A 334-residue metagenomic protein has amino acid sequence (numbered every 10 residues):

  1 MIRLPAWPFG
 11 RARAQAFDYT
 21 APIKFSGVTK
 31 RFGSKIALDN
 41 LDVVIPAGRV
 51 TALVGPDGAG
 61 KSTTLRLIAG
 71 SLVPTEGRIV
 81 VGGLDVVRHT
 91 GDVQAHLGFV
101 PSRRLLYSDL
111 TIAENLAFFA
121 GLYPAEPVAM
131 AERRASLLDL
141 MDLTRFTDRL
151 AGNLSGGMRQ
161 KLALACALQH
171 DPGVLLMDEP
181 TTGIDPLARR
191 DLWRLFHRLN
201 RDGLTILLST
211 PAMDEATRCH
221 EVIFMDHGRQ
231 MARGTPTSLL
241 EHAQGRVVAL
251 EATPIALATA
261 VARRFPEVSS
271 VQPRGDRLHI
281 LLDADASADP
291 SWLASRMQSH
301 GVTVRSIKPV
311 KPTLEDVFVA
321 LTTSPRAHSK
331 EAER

Functional and structural regions predicted by a protein language model:
A69: Helix-to-loop junction immediately C-terminal to a conserved catalytic motif
G77-D85, V93: Conserved ABC transporter NBD signature motif
D109, L150-L154: Conserved ABC ATPase signature
A117, G121, V128-F146: Conserved ABC ATPase "signature" region
L175-D178: Catalytic Walker B motif of ABC-type/P-loop ATPase nucleotide-binding domains
